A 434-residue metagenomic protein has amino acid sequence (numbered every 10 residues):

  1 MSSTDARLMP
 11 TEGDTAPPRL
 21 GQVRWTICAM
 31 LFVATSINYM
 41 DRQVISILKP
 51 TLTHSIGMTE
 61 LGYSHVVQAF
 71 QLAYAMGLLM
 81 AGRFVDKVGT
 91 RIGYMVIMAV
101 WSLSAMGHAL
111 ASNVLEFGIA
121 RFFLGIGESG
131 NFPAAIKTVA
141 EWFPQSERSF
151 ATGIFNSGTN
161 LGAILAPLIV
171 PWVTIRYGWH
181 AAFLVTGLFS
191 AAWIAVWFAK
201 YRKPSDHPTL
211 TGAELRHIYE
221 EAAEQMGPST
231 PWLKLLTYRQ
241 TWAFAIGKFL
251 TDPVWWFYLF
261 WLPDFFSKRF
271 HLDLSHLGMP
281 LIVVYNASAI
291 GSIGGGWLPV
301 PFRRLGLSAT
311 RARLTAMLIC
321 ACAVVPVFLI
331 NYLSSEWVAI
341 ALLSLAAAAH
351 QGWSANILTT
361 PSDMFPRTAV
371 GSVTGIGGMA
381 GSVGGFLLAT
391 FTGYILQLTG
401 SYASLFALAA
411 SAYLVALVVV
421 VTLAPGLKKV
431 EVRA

Functional and structural regions predicted by a protein language model:
T26-E60, Y258-P263: Extracytoplasmic
Q43, Q71-L79, A163-I164, Y285-I293 (+1 more regions): Residue-level signature of mid-helix packing/kink "hotspots" within the transmembrane helices of 12-pass Major
I45-S46, Y238-G295, H350-S354, L358 (+2 more regions): Extracytoplasmic gate region of multi-pass secondary transporters
G57, G89, L110-E116, G127 (+3 more regions): Helix-breaking motifs and short loop linkers at transmembrane-helix boundaries and internal kinks in secondary membrane
M76-L115: Conserved MFS/SLC helix-loop-helix module at the cytosolic interface between two early adjacent transmembrane helices
A99-S112, L318-S334: C-terminal ends and interior cores of transmembrane alpha-helices in multi-pass membrane transporters/permeases
A120-N160: Cytoplasmic helix-loop-helix junction between adjacent transmembrane helices in 12-TM secondary transporters
F155-S205: Helix-loop-helix hairpin linking two adjacent transmembrane segments in secondary transporters
